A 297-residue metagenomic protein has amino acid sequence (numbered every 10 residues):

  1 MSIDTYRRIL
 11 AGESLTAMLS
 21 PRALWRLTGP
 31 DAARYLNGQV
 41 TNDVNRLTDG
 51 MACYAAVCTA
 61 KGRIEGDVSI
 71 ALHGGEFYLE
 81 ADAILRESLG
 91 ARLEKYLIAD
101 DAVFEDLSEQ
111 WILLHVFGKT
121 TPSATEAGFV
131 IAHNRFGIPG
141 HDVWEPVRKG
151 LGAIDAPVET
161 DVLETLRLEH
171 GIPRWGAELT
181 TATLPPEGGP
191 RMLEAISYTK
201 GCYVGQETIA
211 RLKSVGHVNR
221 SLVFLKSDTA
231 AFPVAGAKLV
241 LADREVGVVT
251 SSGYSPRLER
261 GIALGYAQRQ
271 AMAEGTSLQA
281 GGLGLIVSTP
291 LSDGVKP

Functional and structural regions predicted by a protein language model:
M1-E65, A71: Acidic, proline/glycine-enriched N-terminal capping motif
D4-G12, A55-D67, L97-D100, S123-I131 (+1 more regions): Short amphipathic beta-strand starts and helix->beta connectors
L15-A17, A23-L24, G66-W175: Acidic, low-complexity central loop/insert segments
A17-G38, E105-K119, H217-D228: Short glycine-/aliphatic-rich beta-strand segments at the starts of folded cytosolic domains
D31-L36, R86-G90, T121-A124, V147-I154 (+2 more regions): Short, conserved charged micro-motifs
N37-N45, E87, A91-A99, S214 (+1 more regions): Short, intrinsically disordered, mixed-charge
D142-K226: Anionic-ligand-binding alpha/beta catalytic cores of soluble enzymes and soluble regulatory domains that recognize
P190-I196, Y203-Q206, A210-P297: Glycine-rich, small/acidic residue-mixed loop/short-helix segments
